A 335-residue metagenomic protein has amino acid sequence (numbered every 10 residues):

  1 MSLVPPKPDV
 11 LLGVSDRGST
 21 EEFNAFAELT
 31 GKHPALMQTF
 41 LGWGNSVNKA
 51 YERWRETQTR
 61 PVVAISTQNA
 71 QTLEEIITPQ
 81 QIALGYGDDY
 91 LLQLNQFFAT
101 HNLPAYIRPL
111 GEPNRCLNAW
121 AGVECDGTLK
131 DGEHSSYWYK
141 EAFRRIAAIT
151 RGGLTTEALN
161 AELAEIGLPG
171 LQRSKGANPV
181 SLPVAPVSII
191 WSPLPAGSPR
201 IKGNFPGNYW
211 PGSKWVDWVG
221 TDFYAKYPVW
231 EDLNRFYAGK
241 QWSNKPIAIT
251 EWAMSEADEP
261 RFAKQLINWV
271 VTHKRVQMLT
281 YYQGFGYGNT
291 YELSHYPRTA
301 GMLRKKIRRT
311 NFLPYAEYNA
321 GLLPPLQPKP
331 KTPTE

Functional and structural regions predicted by a protein language model:
S2-D89, M254, T280: N-terminal substrate-binding region of glycoside hydrolase catalytic domains
S2-R17, A105, A248-E335: Substrate-binding cleft of secreted/luminal carbohydrate-active enzymes
L11-V14, P34-F40, R60-S66, A105-P109 (+4 more regions): Structural recognition of the beta-strand scaffold that forms the well-ordered cores of secreted hydrolase catalytic
R17-F26, G44-R53, D89-L94, R173-A177 (+3 more regions): Alpha-helical scaffolding within the catalytic cores of extracellular/periplasmic polymer-degrading hydrolases
S19-T20, G42-N45, Q68-Q71, E112-C116 (+4 more regions): Solvent-exposed loop/turn segments at secondary-structure junctions within structured extracellular/periplasmic domains
N48-S66, P211-E259: Glycoside hydrolase catalytic-domain groove-lining segments
K49-L171, V184-P186, Y281-Y282, Y291-K305 (+2 more regions): Substrate-binding cleft of extracellular glycoside hydrolase catalytic domains
F143-F205, K245-A257, M278-G284: Aromatic-lined carbohydrate-recognition surfaces of secreted/lumenal glycan-active proteins
